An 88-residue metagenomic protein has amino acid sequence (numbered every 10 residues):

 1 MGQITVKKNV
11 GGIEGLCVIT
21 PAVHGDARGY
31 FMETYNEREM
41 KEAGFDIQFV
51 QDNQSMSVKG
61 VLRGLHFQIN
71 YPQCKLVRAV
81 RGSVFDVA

Functional and structural regions predicted by a protein language model:
M1-A88: Non-catalytic, conserved peripheral segments adjacent to functional cores
